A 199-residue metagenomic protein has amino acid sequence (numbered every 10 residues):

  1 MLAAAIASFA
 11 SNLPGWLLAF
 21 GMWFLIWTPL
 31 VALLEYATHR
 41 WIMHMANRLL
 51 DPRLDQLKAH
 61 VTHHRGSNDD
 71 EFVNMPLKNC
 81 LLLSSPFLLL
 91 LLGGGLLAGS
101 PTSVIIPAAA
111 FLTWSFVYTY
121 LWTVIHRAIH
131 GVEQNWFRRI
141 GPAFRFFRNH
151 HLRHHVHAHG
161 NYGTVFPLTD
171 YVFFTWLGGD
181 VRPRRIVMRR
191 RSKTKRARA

Functional and structural regions predicted by a protein language model:
L2-W23, G93-A109: Helix-coil boundary and interhelical linker segments in multi-pass alpha-helical membrane proteins
A10-L13, I26-W27, L33, L88: N-terminal membrane-targeting hydrophobic helices
L18-T28, A46-L54: Loop-to-helix transition at the N-terminal end of transmembrane alpha-helices
L33-S192: Membrane-embedded catalytic scaffold of the fatty acid hydroxylase/desaturase
R191-A199: A membrane-cytosol interface segment of integral membrane proteins
